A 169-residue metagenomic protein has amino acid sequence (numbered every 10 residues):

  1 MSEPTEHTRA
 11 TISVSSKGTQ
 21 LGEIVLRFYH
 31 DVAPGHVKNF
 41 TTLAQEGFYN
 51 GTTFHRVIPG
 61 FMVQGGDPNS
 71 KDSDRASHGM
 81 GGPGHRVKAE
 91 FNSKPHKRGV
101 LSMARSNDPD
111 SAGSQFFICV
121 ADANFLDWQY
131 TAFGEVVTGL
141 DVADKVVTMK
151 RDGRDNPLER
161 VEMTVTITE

Functional and structural regions predicted by a protein language model:
M1-E169: Cyclophilin-like peptidyl-prolyl cis-trans isomerases
